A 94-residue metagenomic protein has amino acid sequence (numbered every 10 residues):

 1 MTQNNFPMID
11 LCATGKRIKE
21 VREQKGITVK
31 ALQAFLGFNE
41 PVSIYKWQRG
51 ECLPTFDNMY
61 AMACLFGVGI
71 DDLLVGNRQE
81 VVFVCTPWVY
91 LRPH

Functional and structural regions predicted by a protein language model:
M1-Q24: A short, Lys/Arg-rich alpha-helix, primarily the initiator
T2-M8, C64, L74-H94: Short, charged recognition helix plus adjacent turn of helix-turn-helix-like nucleic-acid-binding domains
I18, V29, F56-M59: Helix-turn-helix DNA-binding elements, focusing on the entry/boundary residues of the two helices that contact DNA
R22, Q33, A63: The alpha-helix within a helix-turn-helix
E23, G37, R49-E51, R78: Residue-level detection of the helix-turn-helix DNA-binding "recognition helix"
G26-K46: Short alpha-helical DNA-recognition segment
L36, W47-Q48, N58, L74: DNA major-groove recognition helix of helix-turn-helix
D57-D72: DNA major-groove recognition helix of helix-turn-helix/homeodomain DNA-binding modules
